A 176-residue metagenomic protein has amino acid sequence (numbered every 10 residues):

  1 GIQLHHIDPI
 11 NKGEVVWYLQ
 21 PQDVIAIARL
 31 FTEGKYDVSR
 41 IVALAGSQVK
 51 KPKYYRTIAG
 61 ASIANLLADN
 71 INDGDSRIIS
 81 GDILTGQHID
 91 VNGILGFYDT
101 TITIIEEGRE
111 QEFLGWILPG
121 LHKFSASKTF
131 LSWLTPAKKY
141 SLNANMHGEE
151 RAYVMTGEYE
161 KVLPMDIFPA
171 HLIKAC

Functional and structural regions predicted by a protein language model:
G1-C176: Buried, small/hydrophobic-residue-enriched core segments of structured protein domains
